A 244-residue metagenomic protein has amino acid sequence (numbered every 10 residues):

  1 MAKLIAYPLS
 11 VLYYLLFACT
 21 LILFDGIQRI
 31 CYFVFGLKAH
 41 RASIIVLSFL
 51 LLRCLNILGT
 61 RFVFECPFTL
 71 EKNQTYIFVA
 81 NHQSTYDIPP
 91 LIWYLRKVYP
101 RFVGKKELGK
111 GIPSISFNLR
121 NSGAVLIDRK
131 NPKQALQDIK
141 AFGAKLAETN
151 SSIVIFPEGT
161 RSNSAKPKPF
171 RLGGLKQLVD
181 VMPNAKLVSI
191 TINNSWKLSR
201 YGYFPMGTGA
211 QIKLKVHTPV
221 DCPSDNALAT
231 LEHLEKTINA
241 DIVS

Functional and structural regions predicted by a protein language model:
M1-V63, N118: A transmembrane-helix-recognition feature enriched in membrane-embedded lipid enzymes and envelope glyco-/phospholipid
I22-F33, L37-I44, K72-N131: Catalytic core of membrane glycerolipid acyltransferases/transacylases, capturing the structured, soluble-facing
L58-E65, L136, K197: Short gly/ser/thr-rich secondary-structure transition/capping motifs
F64, V125-D128, C222: Short acidic-hydrophobic, aromatic-tinged amphipathic segments that line or gate anion-handling sites
H82-S84, E158-R161: Short glycine-rich anion-binding loops that position phosphate/pyrophosphate groups of nucleotides and phosphorylated
P113-S116, S152-V154, T160-L228: A cross-family acyltransferase "interaction/gating" segment
R120-K145, N150: A membrane-cytosol interface segment of integral membrane proteins
S224-S244: A cross-taxonomic marker for long C-terminal extensions/tails that follow the last structured domain
